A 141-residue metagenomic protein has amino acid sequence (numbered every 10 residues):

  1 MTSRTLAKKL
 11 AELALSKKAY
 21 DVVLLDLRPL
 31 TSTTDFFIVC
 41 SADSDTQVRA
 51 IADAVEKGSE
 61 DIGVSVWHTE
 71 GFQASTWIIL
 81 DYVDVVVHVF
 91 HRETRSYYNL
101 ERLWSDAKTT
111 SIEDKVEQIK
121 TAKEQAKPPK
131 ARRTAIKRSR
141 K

Functional and structural regions predicted by a protein language model:
M1-T34, A42-I78, R92-E93, E101-K141: Polybasic/polar functional segments that serve as interface/processing modules
D35, D84: Conserved acidic residues
L80-Y82: Active-site beta-strand termini and strand-to-loop segments that position acidic
Y98: Glycine/threonine-rich flexible loop motifs
